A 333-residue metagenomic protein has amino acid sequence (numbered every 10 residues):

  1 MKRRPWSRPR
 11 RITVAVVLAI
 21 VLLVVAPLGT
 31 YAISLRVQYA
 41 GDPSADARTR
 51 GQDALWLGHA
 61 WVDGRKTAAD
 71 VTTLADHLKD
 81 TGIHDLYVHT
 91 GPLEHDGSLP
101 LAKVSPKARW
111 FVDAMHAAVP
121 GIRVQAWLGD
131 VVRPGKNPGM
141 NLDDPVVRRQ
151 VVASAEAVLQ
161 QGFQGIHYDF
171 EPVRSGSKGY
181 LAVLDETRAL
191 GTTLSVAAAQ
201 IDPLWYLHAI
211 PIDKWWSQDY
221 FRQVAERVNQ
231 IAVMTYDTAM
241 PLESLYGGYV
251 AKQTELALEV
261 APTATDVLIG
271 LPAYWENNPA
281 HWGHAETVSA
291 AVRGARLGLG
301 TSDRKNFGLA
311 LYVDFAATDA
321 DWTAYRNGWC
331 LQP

Functional and structural regions predicted by a protein language model:
M1-V25: N-terminal Sec-pathway targeting helices
G29-V37, H84, Y236, E259-P333: Substrate-binding cleft of secreted/luminal carbohydrate-active enzymes
T30-D53: Ser/Thr/Pro/Gly-rich low-complexity linker/stalk segments immediately outside membranes or between
D46-T72, H77-D80, H89-R227: Chitinase-like catalytic core of GlcNAc-active glycosidases
Y87, H167-D169, A232, A310: Conserved beta-strand positions in the central sheet of alpha/beta enzyme cores
S105-P106, W110, A189-L194, Y236-E276: Glycoside hydrolase catalytic-domain groove-lining segments
V124, L194-V196, I231, V267 (+1 more regions): Hydrophobic/aromatic residues located in beta-strands of well-ordered beta-sheets within soluble catalytic
Q230-Y236: Positively charged, amphipathic and often flexible ligand-engagement surfaces
